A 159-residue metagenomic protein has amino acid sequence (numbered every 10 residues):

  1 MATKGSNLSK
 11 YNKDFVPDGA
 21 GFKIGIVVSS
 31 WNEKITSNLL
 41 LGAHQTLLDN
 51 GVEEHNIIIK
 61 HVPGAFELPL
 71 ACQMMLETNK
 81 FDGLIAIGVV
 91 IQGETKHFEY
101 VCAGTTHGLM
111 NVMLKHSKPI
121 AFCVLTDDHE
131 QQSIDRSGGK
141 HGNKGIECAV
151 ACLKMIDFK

Functional and structural regions predicted by a protein language model:
M1-A20: N-terminal amphipathic/basic leader segments beginning at the initiator methionine
D14-V62: Glycine-rich phosphate/diphosphate-binding loop of Rossmann-like nucleotide-binding domains
G25, I58, D82-L84, K118-V124: Structural motif
W31, V89-V90, L125-H129: Short, ordered loop/turn segments at secondary-structure junctions
L48-E53, K80, K115-H116: Short helix-capping segments at alpha-helix termini
K60-T78, L125, E130: Glycine-rich oxoanion-binding loops at beta->alpha junctions
E67-G108: Glycine-rich phosphate-binding loop
F98-E99, A103-K159: C-terminal binding/interaction regions
